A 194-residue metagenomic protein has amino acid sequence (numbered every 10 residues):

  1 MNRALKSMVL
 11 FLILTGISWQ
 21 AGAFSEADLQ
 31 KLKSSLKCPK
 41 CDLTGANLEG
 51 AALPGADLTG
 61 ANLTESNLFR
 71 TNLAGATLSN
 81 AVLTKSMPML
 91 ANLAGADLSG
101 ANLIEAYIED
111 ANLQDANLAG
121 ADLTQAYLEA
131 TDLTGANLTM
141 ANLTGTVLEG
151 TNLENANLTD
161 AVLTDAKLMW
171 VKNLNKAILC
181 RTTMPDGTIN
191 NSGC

Functional and structural regions predicted by a protein language model:
M1, A23-F24: Absolute protein N-terminus
M1-M8: Bacterial N-terminal signal peptides that target proteins for export
V9-L14: Hydrophobic helical h-region of N-terminal Sec-dependent signal peptides in bacterial secretory/periplasmic proteins
S18-Q20: N-terminal signal peptide c-region/cleavage motif recognized by signal peptidases
F24-C194: Tandem repeat scaffolds
